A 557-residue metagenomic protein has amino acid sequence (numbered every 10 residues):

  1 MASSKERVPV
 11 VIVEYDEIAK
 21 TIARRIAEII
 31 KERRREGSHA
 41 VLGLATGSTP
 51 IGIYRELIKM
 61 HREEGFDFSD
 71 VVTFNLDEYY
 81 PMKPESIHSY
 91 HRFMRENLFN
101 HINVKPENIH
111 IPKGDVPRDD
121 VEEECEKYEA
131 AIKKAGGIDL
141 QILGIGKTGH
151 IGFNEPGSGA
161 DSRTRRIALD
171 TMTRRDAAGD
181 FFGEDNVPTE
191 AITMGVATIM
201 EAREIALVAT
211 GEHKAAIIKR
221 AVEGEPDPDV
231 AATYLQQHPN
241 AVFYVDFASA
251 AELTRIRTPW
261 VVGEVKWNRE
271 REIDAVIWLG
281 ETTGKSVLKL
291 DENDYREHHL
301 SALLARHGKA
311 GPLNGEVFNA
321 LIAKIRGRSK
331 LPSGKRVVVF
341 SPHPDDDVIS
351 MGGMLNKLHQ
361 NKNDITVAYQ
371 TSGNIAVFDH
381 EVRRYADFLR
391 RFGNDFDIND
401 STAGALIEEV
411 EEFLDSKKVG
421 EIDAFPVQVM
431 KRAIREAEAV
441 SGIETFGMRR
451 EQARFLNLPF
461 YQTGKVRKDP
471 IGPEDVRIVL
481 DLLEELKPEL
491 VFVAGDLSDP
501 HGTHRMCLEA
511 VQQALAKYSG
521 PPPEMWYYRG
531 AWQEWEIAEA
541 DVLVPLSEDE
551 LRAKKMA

Functional and structural regions predicted by a protein language model:
M1-V41, K59, L331: N-terminal glycine-/serine-/threonine-rich phosphate-binding loop
V13-I18, K31, Y80-H88, R92-D274: Conserved phosphate- and dinucleotide-binding cores of soluble alpha/beta proteins, encompassing both enzyme active
V41, V72, D139-L140, E204 (+2 more regions): Structural motif
I53-K59, I151-R163, D499-L515: Short Gly/Thr/Asp-enriched flexible loops that form oxyanion-binding sites at enzyme active sites
D70-D77, A209, V242-F247, T366-Q370: Short internal beta-strands
D70-Y80, H110-D115, A453-F455: A short, structured active-site edge motif that brings together acidic residues
P117, E272-P344, V348-P523: Active-site beta-strand->loop->alpha-helix modules in alpha/beta enzyme cores, enriched in Gly/His/Asp(Glu)
W535-A557: A conserved mid-domain beta-alpha-beta active-site/ligand-binding segment of alpha/beta enzyme cores
